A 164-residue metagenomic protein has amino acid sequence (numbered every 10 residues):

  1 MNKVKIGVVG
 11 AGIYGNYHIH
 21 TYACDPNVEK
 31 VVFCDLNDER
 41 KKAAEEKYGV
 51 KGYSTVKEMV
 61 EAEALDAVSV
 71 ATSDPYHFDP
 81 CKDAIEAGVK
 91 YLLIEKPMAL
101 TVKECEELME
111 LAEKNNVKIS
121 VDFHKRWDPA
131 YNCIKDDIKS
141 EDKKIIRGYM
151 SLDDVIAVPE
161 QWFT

Functional and structural regions predicted by a protein language model:
M1-Y48: N-terminal Rossmann-like dinucleotide-binding module
H18, V50-L111: Beta-loop-alpha module in the N-terminal Rossmann-like domain of NAD(P)-dependent dehydrogenases, especially those
Y22-A23, M59, I138: Hydrophobic C-terminal alpha-helix "anchor/cap" residues
D25-P26, A62-E63, D128: Acidic-histidine catalytic/liganding microenvironments
V28, K90, V117-K118: Short, well-ordered coil/turn segments that N-cap beta-strands
K30, G49, L65-V68, D142-I145: Local beta-strand N-terminus motif with an aromatic residue
E106-H124, D142-G148: Rossmann-fold dehydrogenase core element
K125-T164: Predominantly a Rossmann-like dinucleotide-binding segment in NAD(P)-dependent oxidoreductases
